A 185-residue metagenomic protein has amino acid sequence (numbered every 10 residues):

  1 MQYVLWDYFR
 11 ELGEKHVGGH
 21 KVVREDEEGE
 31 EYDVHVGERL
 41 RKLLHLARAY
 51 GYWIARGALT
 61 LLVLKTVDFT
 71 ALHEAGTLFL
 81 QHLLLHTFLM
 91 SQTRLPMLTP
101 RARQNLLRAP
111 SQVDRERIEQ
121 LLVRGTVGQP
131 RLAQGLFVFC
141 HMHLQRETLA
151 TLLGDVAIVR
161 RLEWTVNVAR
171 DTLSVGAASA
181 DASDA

Functional and structural regions predicted by a protein language model:
M1-A185: Eukaryotic alpha-helical solenoid repeat scaffolds
